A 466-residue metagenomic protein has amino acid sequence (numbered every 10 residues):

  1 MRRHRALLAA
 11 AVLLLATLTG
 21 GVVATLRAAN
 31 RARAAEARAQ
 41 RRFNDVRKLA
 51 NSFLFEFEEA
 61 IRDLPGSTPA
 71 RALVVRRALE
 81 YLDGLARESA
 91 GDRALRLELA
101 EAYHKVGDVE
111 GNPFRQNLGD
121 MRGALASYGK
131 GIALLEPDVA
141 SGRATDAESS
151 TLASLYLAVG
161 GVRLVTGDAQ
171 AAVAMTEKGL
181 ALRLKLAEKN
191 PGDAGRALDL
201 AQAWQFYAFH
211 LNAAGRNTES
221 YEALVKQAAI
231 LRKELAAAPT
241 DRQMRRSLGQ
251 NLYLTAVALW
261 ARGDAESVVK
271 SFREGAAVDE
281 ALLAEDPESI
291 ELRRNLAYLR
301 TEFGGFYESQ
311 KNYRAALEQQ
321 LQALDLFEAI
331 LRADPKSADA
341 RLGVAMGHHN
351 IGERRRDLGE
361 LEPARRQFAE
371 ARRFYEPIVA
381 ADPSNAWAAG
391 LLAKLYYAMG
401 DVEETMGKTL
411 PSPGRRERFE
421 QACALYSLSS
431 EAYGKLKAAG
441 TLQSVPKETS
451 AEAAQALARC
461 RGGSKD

Functional and structural regions predicted by a protein language model:
M1-A229, K233, A237-Q322, A329-E370 (+4 more regions): Charged/polar helix/coil "stalk" or linker segments at domain boundaries
E420, Y426-E431, K435-D466: Terminal, low-structured helical/coil segments at or just beyond the last alpha-helical repeat
